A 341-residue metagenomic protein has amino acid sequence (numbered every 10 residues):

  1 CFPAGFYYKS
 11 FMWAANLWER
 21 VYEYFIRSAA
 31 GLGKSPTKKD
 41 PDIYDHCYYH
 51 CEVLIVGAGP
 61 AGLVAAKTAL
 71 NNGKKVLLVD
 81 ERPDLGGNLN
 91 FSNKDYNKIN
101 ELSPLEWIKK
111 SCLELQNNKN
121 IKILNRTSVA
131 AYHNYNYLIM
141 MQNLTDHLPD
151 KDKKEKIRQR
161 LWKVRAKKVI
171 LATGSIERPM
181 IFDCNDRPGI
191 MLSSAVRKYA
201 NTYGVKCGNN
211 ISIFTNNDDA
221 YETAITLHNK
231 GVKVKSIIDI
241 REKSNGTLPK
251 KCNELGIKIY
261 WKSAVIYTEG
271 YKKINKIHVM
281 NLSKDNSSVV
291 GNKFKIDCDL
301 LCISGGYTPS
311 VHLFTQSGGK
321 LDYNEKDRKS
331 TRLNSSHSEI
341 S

Functional and structural regions predicted by a protein language model:
P3-S341: Residues forming the flavin
